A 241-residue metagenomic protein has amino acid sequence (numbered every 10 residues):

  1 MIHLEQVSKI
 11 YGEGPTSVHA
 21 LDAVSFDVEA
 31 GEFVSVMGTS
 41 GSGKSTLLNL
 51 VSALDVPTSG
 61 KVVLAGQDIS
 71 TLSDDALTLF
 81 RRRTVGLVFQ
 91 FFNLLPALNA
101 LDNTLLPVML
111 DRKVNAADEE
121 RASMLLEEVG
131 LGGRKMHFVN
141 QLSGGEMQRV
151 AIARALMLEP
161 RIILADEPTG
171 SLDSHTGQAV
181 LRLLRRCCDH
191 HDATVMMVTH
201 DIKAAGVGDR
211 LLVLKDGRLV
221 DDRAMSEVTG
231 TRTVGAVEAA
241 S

Functional and structural regions predicted by a protein language model:
M1-L219: ABC family nucleotide-binding domain
R218-S241: Conserved beta-strand-loop-alpha-helix hinge in the C-terminal portion of ABC ATPase nucleotide-binding domains
